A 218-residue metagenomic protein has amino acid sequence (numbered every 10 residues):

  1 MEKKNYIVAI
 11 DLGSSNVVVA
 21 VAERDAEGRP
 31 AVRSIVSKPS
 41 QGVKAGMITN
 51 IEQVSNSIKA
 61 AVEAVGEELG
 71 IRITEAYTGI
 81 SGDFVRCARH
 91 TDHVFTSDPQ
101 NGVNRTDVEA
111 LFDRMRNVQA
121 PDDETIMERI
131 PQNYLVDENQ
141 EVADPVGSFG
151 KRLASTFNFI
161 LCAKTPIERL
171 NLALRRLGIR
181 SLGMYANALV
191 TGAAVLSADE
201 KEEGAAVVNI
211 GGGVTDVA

Functional and structural regions predicted by a protein language model:
M1-N16, A20-V207: Nucleotide/phosphate-binding catalytic cleft detector across ATP-hydrolyzing and phosphate-transferring enzymes
E203-A218: Glycine-rich phosphate-binding loop of actin/hexokinase-like ATP-binding domains
